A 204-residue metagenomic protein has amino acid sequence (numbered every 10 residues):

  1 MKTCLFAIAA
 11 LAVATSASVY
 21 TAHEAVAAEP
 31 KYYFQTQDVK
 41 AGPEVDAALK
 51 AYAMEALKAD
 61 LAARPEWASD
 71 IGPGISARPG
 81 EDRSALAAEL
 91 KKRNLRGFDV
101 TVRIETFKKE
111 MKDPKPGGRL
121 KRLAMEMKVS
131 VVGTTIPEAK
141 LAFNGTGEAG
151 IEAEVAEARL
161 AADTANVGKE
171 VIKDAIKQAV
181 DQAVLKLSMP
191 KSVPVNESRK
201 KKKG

Functional and structural regions predicted by a protein language model:
M1-A7: Positively charged n-region of N-terminal signal peptides that target proteins for export
A7-S18: Bacterial N-terminal signal peptides
A17-S76, T146-E148, A156-E157, A161 (+1 more regions): A structural "domain/chain start" motif
P65-S69, T106-K112, A153-V155: Short regulatory "switch" loops immediately downstream of catalytic or recognition motifs within protein catalytic
D70-L90: A short, well-structured beta->alpha microelement
R83-K140: Surface-exposed short loop/turn segments
G118-K186: Short secondary-structure boundary motifs at beta->alpha junctions and helix caps
